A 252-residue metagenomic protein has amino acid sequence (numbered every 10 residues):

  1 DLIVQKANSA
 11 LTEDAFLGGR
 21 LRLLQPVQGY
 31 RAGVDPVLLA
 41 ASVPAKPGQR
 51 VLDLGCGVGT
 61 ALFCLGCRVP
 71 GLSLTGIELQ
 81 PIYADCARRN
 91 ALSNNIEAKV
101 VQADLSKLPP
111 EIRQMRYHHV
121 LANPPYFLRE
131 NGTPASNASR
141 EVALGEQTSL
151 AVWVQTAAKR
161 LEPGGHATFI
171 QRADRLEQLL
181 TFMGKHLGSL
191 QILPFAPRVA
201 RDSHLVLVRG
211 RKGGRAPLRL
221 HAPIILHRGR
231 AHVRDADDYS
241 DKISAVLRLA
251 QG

Functional and structural regions predicted by a protein language model:
V4-K46: Class I SAM-dependent transferase core
R22, S73, E97-K99, G188-Q191: Conserved beta-strand segments of alpha/beta enzyme cores
Q28, Q147-P197, R201-S203: Conserved Class I SAM-dependent methyltransferase catalytic core
L39, N123, W153, G210: Residue-level signal for inorganic ion chemistry
S42-P134: Conserved SAM/SAH cofactor-binding pocket of Class I
P124-W153, K159: Mobile active-site "lid"/loop adjacent to the S-adenosyl-L-methionine
S203-G252: SAM/dcSAM-binding transferase cores
